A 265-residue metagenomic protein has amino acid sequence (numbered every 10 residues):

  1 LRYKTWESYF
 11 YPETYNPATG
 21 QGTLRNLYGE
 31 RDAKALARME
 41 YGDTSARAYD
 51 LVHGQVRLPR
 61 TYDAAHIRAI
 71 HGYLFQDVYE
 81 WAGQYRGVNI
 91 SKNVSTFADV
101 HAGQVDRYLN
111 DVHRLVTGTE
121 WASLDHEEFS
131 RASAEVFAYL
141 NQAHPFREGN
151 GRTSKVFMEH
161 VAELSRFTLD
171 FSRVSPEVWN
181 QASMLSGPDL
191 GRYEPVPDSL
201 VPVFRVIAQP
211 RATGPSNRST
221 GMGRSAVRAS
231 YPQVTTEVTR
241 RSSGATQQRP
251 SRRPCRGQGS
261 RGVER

Functional and structural regions predicted by a protein language model:
L1-R265: FIC/Doc superfamily catalytic core
